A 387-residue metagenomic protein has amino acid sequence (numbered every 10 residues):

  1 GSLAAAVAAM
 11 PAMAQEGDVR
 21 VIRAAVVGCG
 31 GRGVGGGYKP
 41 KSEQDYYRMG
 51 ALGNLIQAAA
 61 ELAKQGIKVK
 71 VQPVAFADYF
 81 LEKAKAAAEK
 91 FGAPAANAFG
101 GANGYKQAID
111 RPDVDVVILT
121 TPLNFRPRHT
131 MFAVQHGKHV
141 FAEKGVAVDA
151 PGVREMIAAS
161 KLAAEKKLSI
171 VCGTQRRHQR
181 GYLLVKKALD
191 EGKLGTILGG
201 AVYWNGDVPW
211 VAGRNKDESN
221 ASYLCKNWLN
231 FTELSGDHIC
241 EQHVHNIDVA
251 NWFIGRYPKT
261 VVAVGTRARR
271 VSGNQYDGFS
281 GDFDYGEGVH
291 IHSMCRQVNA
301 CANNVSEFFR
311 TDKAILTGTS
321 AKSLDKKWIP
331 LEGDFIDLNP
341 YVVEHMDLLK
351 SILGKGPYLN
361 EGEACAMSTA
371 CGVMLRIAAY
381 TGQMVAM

Functional and structural regions predicted by a protein language model:
L3-F91, A250: N-terminal Rossmann-like dinucleotide-binding module
G28-G36, Y47-G50, A164-C172, R176-G273 (+5 more regions): Predominantly a Rossmann-like dinucleotide-binding segment in NAD(P)-dependent oxidoreductases
G35, N54, E241, H245-P258 (+3 more regions): C-terminal helical cap and adjacent loop that interface with cofactors, partners, or active-site loops
G35-P40, L55, A86-K90, R128-F132 (+4 more regions): Short, solvent-exposed loop/turn and secondary-structure capping segments
F91-L119: A structured beta-alpha segment of the ubiquitous adenosine-cofactor-binding alpha/beta core
P122-L123, P127-H178, G192: Beta-strand-loop-alpha-helix segment that lines the small-molecule cofactor/substrate pocket of alpha/beta enzymes
G286-H290, K313-A314: Glycine-centered tight beta-turn/hairpin loop motif at sheet-sheet or coil-to-beta transitions
